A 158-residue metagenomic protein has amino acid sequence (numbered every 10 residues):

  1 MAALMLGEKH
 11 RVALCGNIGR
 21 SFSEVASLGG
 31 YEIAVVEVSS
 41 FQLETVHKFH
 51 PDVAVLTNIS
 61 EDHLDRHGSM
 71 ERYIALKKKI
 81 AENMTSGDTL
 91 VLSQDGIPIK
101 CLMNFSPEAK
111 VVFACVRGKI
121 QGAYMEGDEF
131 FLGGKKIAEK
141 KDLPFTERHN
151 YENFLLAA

Functional and structural regions predicted by a protein language model:
M1-Q94, P98-A109, A158: Phosphate-binding loop of NTP-binding sites
H67-I74, K78, E108-A158: Adenine nucleotide phosphate-binding catalytic loops in nucleotide-utilizing enzymes
